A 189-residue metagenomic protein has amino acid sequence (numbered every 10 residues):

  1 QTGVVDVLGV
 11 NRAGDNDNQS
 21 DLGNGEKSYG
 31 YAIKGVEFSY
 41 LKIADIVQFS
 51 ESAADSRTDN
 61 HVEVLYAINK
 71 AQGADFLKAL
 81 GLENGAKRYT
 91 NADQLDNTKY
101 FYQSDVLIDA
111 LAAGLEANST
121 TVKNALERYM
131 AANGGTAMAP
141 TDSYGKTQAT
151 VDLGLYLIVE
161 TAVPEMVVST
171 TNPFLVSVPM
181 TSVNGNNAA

Functional and structural regions predicted by a protein language model:
Q1-A189: Solvent-exposed loop/turn and edge beta-strand elements of beta-rich ligand-binding domains
